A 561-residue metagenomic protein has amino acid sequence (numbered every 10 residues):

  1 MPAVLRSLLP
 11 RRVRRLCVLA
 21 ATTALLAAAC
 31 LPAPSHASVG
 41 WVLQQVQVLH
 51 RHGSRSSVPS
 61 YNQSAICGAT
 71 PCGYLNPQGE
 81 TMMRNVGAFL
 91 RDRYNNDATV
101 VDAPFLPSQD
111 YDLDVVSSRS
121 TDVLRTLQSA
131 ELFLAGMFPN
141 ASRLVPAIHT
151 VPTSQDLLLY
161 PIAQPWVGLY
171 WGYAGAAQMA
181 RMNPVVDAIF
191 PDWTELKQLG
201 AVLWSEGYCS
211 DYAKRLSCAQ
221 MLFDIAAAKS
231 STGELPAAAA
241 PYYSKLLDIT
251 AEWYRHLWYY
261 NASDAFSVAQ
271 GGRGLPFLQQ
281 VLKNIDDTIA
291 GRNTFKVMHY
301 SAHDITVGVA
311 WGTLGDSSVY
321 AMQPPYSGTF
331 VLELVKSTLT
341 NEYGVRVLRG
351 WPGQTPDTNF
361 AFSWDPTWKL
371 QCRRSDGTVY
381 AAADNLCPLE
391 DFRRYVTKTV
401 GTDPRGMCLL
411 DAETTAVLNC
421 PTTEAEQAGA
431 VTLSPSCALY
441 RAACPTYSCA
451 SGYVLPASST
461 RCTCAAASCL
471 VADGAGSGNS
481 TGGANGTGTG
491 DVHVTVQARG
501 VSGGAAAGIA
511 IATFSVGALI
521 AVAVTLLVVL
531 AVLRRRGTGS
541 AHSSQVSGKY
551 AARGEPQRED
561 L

Functional and structural regions predicted by a protein language model:
M1-V13: N-terminal secretory signal peptides that target proteins for export/translocation
R15-T23: Sec-dependent N-terminal signal peptides
A24-W41: N-terminal signal peptide
S38-S117, T121-M298, A302-G476: Signature for phosphate-centric chemistry
A475-V492: Ser/Thr/Gly/Pro-rich low-complexity, disordered linker/stalk segments of secreted and cell-surface proteins
T489-V516: Extracellular juxtamembrane-to-transmembrane boundary of type I single-pass membrane glycoproteins
S515-R535: Single-pass type I membrane-protein transmembrane alpha-helix
R534-L561: Cytoplasmic C-terminal tails of single-pass
